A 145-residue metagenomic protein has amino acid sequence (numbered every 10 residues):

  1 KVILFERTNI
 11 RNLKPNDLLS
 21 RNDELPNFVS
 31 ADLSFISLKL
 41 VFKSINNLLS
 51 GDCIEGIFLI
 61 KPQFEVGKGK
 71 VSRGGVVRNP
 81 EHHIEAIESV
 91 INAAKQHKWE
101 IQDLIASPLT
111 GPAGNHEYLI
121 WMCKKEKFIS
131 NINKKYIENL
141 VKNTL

Functional and structural regions predicted by a protein language model:
K1-L40: S-adenosyl-L-methionine
I10-R11, P62-V66, P108-L109: Short "lid" loop at the C-terminus of a central beta-strand within the Rossmann-like core of SAM-dependent
K39-I57: A short glycine-rich, Lys/Arg-flanked "PGG" loop and its adjoining helix->strand segment in the class I
K61, G114: Residue-level signal for inorganic ion chemistry
P62-N79: Short, glycine-/aromatic-enriched active-site segment of Class I SAM-dependent methyltransferases
H83-H97: Short alpha-helix
W99-P108: Conserved S-adenosyl-L-methionine
H116, I120-L145: Flexible, glycine-/basic-rich loop-and-beta segments that form/coincide with the SAM-dependent methyltransferase
